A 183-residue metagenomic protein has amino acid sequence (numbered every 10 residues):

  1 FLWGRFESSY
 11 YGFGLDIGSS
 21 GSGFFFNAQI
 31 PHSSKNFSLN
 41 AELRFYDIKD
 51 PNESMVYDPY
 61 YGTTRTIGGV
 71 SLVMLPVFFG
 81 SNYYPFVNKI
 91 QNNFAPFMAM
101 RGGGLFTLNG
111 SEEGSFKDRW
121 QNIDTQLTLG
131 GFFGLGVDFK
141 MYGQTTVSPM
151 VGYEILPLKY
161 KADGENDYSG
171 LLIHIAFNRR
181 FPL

Functional and structural regions predicted by a protein language model:
F1-S9, H32-F37, F86-A95, M141-V147 (+1 more regions): Short loop/turn motifs that connect adjacent beta-strands in outer-membrane beta-barrel proteins
R5-E7, D16-S20, G69-M74, I90 (+2 more regions): Short sequence motifs at beta-strands and strand-loop junctions characteristic of Gram-negative outer-membrane
Y10-G14, G62-G69, F116-I123, K159-E165: Extracellular loop and loop/strand-boundary signature of outer-membrane beta-barrel proteins
Y11-L15, F26, L39-L43, F79-S81 (+4 more regions): Membrane-embedded beta-strand positions of outer-membrane beta-barrel proteins
L15-G21, L43-K49, P85, G102-G110 (+3 more regions): Transmembrane beta-strands of outer-membrane beta-barrel pores
I30-F116: Gram-negative (and chloroplast) outer-membrane scaffold detector with strong preference for beta-barrel transmembrane
F78-S81, Y168-L183: Outer-membrane beta-barrel "beta-signal"
E112-K161: A generic hydrophobic-segment detector
